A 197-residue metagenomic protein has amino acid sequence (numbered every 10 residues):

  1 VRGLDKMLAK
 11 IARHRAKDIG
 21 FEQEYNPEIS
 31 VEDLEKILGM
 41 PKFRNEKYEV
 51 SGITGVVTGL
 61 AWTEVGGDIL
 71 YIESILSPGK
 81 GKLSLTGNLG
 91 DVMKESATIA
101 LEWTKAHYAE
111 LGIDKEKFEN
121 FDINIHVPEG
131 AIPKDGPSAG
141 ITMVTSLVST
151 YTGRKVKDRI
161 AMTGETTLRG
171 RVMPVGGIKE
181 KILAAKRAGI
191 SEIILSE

Functional and structural regions predicted by a protein language model:
V1, R15-P41: Long, charged, helix-rich clamp/arm modules that form nucleic acid-engaging surfaces of large nucleic-acid-processing
V1-R13, G66: The conserved phosphate-sensing helix
M7-L8, P27-L34, E119-I123: Short, conserved alpha-helical segments within structured domains
A12-I19, T104, Y108: Structural signal for hydrophobic packing residues in well-ordered secondary-structure cores of soluble enzyme domains
Q23-N26, F43-T58, V65-E197: Peripheral, non-AAA+ core regions of ATP-driven protein-machinery
